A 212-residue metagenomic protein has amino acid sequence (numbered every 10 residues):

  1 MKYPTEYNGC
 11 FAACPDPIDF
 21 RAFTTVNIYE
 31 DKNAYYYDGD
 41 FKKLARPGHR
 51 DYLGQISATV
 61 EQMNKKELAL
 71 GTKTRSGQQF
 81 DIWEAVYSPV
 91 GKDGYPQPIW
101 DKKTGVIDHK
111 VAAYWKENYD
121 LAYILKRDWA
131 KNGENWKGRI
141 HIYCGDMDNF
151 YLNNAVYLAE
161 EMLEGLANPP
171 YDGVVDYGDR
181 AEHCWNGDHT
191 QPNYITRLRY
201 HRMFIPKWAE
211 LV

Functional and structural regions predicted by a protein language model:
M1-V212: Non-catalytic cap/lid and distal C-terminal segments of serine-dependent acyl enzymes
